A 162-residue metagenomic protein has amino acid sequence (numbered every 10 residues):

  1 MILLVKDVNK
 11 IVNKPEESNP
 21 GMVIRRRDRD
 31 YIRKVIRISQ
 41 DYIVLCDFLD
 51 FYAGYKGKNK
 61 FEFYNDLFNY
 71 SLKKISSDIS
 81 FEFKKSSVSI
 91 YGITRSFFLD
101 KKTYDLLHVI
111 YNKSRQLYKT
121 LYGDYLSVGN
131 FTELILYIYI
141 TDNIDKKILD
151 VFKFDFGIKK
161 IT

Functional and structural regions predicted by a protein language model:
M1-T94, F98-T162: A detector of short terminal or domain-flanking linear segments
